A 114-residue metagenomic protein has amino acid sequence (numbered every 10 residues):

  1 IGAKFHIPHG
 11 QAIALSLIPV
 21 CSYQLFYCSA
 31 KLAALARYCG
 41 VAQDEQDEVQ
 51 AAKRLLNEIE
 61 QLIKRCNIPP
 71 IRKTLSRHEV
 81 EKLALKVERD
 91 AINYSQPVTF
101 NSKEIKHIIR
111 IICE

Functional and structural regions predicted by a protein language model:
I1-C39: Catalytic phosphate/nucleotide-handling subdomain of diverse soluble enzymes
L32, A36-E114: C-terminal charged capping/lid subdomain of soluble metabolic enzymes
